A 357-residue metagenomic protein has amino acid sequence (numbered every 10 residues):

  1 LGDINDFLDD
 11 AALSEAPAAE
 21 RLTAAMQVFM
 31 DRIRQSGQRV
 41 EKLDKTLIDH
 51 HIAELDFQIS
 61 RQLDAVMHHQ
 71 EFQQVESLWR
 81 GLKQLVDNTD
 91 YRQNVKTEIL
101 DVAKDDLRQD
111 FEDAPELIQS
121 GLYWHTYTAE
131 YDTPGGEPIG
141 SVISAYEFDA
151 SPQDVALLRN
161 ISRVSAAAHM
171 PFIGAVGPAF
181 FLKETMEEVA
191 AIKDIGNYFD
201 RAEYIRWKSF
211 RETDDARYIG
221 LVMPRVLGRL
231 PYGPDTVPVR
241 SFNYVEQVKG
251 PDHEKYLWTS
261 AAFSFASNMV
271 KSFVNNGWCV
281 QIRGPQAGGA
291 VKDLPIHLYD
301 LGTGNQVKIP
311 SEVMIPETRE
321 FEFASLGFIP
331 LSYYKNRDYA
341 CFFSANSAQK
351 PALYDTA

Functional and structural regions predicted by a protein language model:
L1-V40, M67, D90, V102 (+1 more regions): A glycine- and small-residue-enriched flexible loop/hinge signal that marks low-structured segments
R34-D113: Extended assembly-interface regions of large multimeric machines
L78, D113-T128, Q153-V164: Well-ordered, non-membrane alpha-helical segments in soluble/globular domains
Q93-D105, D110-H125, A129, T133-G140: Structure-specific endonuclease nuclease cores
